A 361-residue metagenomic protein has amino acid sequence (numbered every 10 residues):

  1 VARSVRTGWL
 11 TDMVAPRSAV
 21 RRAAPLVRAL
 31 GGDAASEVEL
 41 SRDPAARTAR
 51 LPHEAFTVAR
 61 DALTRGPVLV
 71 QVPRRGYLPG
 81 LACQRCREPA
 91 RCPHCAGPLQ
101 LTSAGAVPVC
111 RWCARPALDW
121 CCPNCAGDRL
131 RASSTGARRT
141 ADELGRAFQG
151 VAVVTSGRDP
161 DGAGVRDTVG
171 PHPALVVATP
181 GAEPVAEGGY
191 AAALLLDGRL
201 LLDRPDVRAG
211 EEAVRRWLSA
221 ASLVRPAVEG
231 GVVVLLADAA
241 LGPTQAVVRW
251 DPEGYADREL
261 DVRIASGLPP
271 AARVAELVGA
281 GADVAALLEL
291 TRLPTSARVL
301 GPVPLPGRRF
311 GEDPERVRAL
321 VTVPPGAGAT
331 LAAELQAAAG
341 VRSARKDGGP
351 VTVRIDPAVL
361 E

Functional and structural regions predicted by a protein language model:
V1-Q84: Conserved interdomain linker/interface between the two RecA-like ATPase lobes of SF2 helicase motors
A2, D43-L51, R75, Q84 (+6 more regions): Catalytic cores of large soluble enzymes that bind and process phosphate-bearing ligands
T7, T48-F56, G80, P89-C92 (+5 more regions): Amphipathic alpha-helical transducer elements in NTP-driven molecular machines
A15-R47, A90, A147-F148, P160-G210 (+1 more regions): Accessory helical-bundle/CTD segments and flexible terminal tails appended to RecA-like ATPase motors
D61-A147: Cys/His-rich short segments
R65-G66, V151, P173: Short, high-confidence coil segments that cap the C-terminus of an alpha-helix and link into the following beta-strand
V68, V153, V232-V234: Hydrophobic/aromatic residues located in beta-strands of well-ordered beta-sheets within soluble catalytic
V154-D159: Long, charged, glycine-rich C-terminal linkers/tails
